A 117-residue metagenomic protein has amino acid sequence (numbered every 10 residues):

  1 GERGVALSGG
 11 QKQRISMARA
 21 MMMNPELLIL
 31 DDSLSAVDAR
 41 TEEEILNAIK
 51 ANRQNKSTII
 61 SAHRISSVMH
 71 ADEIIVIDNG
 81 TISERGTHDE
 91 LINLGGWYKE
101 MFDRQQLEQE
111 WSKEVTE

Functional and structural regions predicted by a protein language model:
G4, N47, M69-E117: C-terminal portion of ABC ATPase nucleotide-binding domains
M17, S61: Hydrophobic anchor residue at the start of the ABC signature
M22-E26, N55: A short, proline-enriched helix->beta-strand linker immediately N-terminal to the Walker B motif in ABC-type P-loop
L28-D31: Catalytic Walker B motif of ABC-type/P-loop ATPase nucleotide-binding domains
L34-S35: Short loop immediately C-terminal to the Walker-B catalytic DE motif in ABC-type ATPase nucleotide-binding domains
A39-R40: Helix N-cap at the start of a conserved alpha-helix in ABC-type nucleotide-binding domains
A51-I60: Conserved catalytic loops of ABC-family nucleotide-binding domains
